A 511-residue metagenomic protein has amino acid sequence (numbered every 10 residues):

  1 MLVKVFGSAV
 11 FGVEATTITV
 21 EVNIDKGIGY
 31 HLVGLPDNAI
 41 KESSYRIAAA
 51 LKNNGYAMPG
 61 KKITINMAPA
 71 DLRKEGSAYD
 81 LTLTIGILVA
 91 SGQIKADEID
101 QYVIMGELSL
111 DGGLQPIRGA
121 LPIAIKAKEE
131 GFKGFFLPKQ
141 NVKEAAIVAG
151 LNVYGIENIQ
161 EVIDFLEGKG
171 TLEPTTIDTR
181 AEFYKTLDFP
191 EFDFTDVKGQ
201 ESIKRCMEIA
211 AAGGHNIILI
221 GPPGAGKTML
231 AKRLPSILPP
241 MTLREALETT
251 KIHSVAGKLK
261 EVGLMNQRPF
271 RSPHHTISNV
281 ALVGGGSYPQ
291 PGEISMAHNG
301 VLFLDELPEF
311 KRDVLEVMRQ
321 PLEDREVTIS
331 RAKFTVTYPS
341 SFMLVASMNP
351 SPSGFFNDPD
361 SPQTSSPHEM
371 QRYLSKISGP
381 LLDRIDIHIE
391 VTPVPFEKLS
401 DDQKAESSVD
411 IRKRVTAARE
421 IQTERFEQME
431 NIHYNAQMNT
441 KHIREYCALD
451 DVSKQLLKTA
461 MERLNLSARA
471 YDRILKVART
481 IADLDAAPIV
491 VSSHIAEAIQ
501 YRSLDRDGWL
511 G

Functional and structural regions predicted by a protein language model:
M1-I218, P222-T228, S330, A470-Y471 (+1 more regions): Peripheral, non-AAA+ core regions of ATP-driven protein-machinery
I18-I24, L282, D386-I389: Short beta-strand elements
A39-S44, P59, N66-G76, Y288-P289 (+1 more regions): Basic, amphipathic alpha-helical bundle interface domains used for macromolecular binding and assembly
E208, G263-L264, P269, N279-L302 (+1 more regions): Conserved alpha-helical scaffold flanking the Walker A/P-loop in AAA+ ATPase domains
L219-L259: Walker A/P-loop
G221, G284, E306: The Walker A (P-loop) glycine that initiates the GxxxxGKT/S ATP-binding motif of P-loop NTPases
E245-S278, G285-G286, T392, H433-K441 (+1 more regions): Conserved inter-motif catalytic segment of the P-loop NTP-binding fold
N299, D305-E306, V317: Walker B catalytic acidic pair
